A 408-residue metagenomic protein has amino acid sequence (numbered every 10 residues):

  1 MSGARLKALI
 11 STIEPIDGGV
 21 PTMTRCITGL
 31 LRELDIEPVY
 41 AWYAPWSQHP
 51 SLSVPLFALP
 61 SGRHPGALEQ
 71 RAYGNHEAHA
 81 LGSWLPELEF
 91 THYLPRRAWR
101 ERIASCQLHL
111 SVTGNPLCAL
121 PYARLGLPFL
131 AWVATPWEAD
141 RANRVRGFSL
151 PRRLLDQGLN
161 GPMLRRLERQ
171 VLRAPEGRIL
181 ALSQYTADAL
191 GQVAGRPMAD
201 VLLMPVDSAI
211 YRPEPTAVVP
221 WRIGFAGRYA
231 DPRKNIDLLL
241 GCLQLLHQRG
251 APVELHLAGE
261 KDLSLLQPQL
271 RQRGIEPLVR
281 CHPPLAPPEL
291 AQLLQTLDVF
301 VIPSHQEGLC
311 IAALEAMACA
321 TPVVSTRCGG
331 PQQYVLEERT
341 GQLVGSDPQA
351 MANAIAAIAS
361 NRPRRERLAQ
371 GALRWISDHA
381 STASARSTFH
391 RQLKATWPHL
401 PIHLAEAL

Functional and structural regions predicted by a protein language model:
R100, W137, R153-I179: Membrane-proximal helix-turn-helix segments that form the acceptor-binding/catalytic region of lipid-linked
P215-K234, L240-L243, H256: Conserved donor-binding/catalytic core segment of Leloir-type glycosyltransferases
A226-D231, E254-Q267, P283: Glycosyltransferase donor-sugar binding loop
Q267-L285: Nucleotide-activated donor-binding/catalytic signature segment of Leloir-type glycosyltransferases, i.e., the conserved
P284, Q292-L297: Short alpha-helical donor nucleotide-sugar binding micro-motif in glycosyltransferases
H305: Aromatic "clamp/platform" in nucleotide-sugar-dependent glycosyltransferases that forms part of the donor/acceptor
P322-S325: Short hydrophobic beta-strand element within catalytic cores of glycosyltransferases and related nucleotide-activated
E337-E338, Q342-Q349, A357-P363: Conserved acidic donor-binding segment of nucleotide-sugar-dependent glycosyltransferases
